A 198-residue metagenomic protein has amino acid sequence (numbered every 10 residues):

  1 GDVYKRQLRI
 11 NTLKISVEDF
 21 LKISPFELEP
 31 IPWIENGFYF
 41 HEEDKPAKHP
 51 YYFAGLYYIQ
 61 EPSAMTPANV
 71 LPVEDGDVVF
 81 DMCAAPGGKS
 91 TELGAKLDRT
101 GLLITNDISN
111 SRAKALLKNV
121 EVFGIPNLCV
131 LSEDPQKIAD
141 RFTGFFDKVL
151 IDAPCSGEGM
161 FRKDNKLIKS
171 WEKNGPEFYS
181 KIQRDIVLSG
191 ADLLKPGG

Functional and structural regions predicted by a protein language model:
G1-Y4: Short, small-residue-biased leader/transition segments that mark boundaries at the very start of proteins
I10-M65: Conserved AdoMet
E74-D75, D140-L150: A short acidic, Gly/Pro-enriched loop at the edge of an enzyme's catalytic core that lines a small-molecule cofactor
G76-C83: Conserved class I S-adenosyl-L-methionine
P86-R99: Conserved SAM-binding loop of SAM-dependent methyltransferases across substrates and taxa, primarily the Class I
D98, L194-P196: Helix-to-beta-strand junctions that scaffold the AdoMet/dcAdoMet cofactor pocket in Class I SAM-dependent enzymes
I108-T143: S-adenosyl-L-methionine
S111, K148-D192: Mobile active-site "lid"/loop adjacent to the S-adenosyl-L-methionine
